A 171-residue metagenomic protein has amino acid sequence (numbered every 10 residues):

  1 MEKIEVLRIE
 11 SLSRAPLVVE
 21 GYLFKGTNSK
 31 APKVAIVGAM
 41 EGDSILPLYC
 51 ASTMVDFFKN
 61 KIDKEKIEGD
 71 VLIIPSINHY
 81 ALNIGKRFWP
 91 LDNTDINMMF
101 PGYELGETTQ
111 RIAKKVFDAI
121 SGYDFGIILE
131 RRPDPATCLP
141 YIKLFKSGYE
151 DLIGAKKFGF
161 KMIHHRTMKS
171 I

Functional and structural regions predicted by a protein language model:
M1-I171: Structured catalytic-domain cores with a bias toward divalent-metal coordination
